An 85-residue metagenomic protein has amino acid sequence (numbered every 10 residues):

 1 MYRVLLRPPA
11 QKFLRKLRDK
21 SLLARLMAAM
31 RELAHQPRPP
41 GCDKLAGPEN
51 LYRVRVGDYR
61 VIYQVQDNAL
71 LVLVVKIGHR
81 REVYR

Functional and structural regions predicted by a protein language model:
M1-R53, Q66-L73, E82-R85: Basic, Lys/Arg-enriched alpha-helical interface segments
H79: Active-site glycine-centered loops adjacent to acidic/histidine catalytic or metal-binding residues that shape
